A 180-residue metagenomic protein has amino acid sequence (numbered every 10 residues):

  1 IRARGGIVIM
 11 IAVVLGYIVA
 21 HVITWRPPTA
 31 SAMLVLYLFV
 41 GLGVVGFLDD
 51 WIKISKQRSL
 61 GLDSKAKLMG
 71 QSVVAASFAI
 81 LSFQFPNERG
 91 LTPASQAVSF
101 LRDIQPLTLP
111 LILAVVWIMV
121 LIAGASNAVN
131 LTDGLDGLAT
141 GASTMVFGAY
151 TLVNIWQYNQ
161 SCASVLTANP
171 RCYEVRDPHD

Functional and structural regions predicted by a protein language model:
I1-D180: "…together with the soluble PPM/PP2C metallo-phosphatase catalytic core" -> "…together with the soluble PPM/PP2C
